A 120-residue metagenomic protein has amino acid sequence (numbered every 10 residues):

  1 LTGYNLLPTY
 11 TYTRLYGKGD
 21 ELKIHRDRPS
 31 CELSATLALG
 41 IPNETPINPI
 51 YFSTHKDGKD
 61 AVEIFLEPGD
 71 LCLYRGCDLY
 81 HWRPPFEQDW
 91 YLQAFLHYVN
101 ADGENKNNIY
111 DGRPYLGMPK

Functional and structural regions predicted by a protein language model:
L1-Y12, I24-R26: Signature of the catalytic double-stranded beta-helix
G17-D78, W90-A94, V99-P114: Catalytic core of non-heme Fe(II) oxygenases with the double-stranded beta-helix
R83-Q88: Short proline/glycine-enriched turn/loop segments at secondary-structure junctions
G117-K120: Low-complexity, Gly/Ser/Thr/Pro-rich intrinsically disordered linker/tail segments
